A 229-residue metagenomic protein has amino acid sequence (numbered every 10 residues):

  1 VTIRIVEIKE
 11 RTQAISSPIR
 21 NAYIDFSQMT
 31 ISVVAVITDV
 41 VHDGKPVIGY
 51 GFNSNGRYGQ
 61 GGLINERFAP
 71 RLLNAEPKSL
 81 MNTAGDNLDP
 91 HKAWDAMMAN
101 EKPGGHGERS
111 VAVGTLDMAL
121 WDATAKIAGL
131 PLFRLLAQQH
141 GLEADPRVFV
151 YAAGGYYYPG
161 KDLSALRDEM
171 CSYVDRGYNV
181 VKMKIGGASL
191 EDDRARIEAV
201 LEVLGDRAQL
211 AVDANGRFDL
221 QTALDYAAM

Functional and structural regions predicted by a protein language model:
V1, G114, R176: Structured loop/turn residues at beta-strand edges in well-structured enzyme cores
V1-Q13, N21-D25, D95-G104, K126 (+1 more regions): N-terminal amphipathic alpha-helix/helix-capping segment at the start of soluble metabolic enzymes
V1-R57, G61, R67: Structured beta-strand/loop patches that form or line metal/cofactor-binding pockets in enzymes
Q28-M29, G59, L63, L88 (+8 more regions): Conserved active-site and cofactor/substrate-binding residues in soluble primary-metabolism enzymes
V41-I127: Metal- or metallocofactor-binding catalytic centers and their adjacent structured scaffolds across diverse enzyme
L72-E76, E101, L120, T124 (+7 more regions): Structural signal for hydrophobic packing residues in well-ordered secondary-structure cores of soluble enzyme domains
L135, G141-M229: Metal-dependent enolase-superfamily TIM-barrel catalytic cores that perform enediolate-based chemistry
